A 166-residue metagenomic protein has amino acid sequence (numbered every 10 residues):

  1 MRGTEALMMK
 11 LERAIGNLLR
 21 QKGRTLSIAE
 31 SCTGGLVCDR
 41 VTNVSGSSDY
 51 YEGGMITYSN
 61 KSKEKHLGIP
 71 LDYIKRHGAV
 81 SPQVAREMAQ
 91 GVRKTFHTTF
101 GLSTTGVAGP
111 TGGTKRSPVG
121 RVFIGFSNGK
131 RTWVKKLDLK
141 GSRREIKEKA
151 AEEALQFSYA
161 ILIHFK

Functional and structural regions predicted by a protein language model:
M1-K166: Short alpha-helical segments enriched in small residues
